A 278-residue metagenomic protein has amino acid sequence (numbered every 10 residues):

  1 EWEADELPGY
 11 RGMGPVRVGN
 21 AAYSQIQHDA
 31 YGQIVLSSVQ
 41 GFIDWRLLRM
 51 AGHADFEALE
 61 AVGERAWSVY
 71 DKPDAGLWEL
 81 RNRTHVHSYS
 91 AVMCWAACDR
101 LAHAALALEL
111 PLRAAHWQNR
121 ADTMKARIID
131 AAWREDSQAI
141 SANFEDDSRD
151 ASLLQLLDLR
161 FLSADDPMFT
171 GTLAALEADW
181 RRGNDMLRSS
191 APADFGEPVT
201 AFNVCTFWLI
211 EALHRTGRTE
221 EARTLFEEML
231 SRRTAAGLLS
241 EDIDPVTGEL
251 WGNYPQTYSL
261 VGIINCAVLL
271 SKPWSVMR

Functional and structural regions predicted by a protein language model:
E1-Q25, S37, A61-A75, D122-N203 (+1 more regions): Extended glycan-interaction surfaces of carbohydrate-active proteins
G14-Y23, G41-R49, L77-N82: Short acidic, glycine/Ser/Thr-rich loop/turn "cap" segments at secondary-structure junctions
Q33-R49, M93-L110, Q155-D165, F207-E221 (+2 more regions): Well-ordered alpha-helical scaffold segments within catalytic/enzyme domains
G52-A115: Aromatic-lined, polymer-binding surfaces characteristic of secreted/periplasmic polysaccharide-degrading enzymes
A58, L112-H116, R120, M168 (+1 more regions): Alpha-helical positions within canonical tetratricopeptide repeat
